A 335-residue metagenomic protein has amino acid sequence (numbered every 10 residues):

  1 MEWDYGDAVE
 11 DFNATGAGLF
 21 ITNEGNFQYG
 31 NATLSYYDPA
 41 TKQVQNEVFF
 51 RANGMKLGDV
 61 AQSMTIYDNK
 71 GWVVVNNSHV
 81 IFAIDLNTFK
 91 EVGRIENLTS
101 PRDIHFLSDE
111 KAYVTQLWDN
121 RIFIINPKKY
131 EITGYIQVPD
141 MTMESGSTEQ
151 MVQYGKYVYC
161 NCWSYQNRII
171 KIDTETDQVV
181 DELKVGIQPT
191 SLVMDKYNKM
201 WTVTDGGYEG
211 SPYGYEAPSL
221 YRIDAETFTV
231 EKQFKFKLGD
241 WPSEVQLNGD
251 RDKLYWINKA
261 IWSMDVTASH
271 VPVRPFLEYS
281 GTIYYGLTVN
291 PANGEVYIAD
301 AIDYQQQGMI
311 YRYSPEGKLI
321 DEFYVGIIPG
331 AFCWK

Functional and structural regions predicted by a protein language model:
M1-L19: Bacterial Sec-dependent N-terminal signal peptides
G6-V9, K56-S63, T99-D109, M143-V152 (+4 more regions): Repeated scaffold domains used in trafficking and secretory/extracellular systems, primarily beta-propellers
T15-A17, D68-K70, D109-E110, G155-K156 (+3 more regions): Short coil/turn segments that connect the beta-strands within blades of beta-propeller domains
I21-Y29, V73-N77, V114-W118, C160-S164 (+5 more regions): Conserved beta-strand positions in repeat-built beta-propeller and related beta-rich domains
Q28-S35, V80-A83, R121-F123, Q166-I170 (+3 more regions): Structural motif
P39-T41, D85-F89, N126-Y130, I172-Q178 (+3 more regions): Short loop/turn segments that connect beta-strands within beta-propeller blades
Q43-K56, T88-I95, E131-T142, Q178-L183 (+3 more regions): A short beta-strand motif characteristic of beta-propeller blades
M309-K335: Blade-level signature of beta-propeller repeat domains, shared across WD40, Kelch, NHL, RCC1 and BNR/Asp-box propellers
